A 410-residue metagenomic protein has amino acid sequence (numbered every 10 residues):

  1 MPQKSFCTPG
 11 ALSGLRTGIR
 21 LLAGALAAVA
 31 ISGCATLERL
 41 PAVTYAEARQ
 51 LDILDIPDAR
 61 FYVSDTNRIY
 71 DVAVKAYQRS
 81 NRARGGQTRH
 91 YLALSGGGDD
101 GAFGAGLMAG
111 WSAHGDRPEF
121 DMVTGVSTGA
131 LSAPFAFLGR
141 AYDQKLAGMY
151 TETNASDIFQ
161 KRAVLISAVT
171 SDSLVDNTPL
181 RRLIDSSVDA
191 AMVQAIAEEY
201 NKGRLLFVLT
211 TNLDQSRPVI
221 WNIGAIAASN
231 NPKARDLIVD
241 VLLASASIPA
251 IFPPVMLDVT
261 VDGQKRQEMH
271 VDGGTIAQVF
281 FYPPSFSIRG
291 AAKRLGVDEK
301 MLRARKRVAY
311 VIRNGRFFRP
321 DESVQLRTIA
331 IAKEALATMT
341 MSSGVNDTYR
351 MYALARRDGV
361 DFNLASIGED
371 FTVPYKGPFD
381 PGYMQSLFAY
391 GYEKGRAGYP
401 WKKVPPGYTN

Functional and structural regions predicted by a protein language model:
Q3-L22: Bacterial N-terminal signal peptides that target proteins for export
A30-G33: C-terminal motif of bacterial Sec signal peptides marking the signal peptidase cleavage site
A35-D121, F137-N410: Patatin-like phospholipase
G98, V126-S127: Catalytic nucleophile serine of serine hydrolases, specifically the conserved "nucleophile elbow" pentapeptide
S132-F135: Hydrolases whose catalytic domains are alpha/beta-hydrolase-1, hotdog thioesterase, or metallo-beta-lactamase-like
